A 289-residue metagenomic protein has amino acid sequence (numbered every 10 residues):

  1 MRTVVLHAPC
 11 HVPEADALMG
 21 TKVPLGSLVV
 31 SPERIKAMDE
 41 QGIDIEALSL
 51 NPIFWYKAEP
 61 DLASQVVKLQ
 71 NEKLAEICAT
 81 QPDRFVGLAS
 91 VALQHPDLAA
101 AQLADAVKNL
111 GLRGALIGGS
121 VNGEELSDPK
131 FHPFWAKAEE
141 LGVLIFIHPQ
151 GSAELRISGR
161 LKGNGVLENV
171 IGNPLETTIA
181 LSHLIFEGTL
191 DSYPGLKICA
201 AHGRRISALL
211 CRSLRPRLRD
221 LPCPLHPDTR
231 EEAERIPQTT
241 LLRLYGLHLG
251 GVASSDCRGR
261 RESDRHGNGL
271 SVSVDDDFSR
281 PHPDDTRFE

Functional and structural regions predicted by a protein language model:
M1-E289: Helix-coil boundary/capping segments in enzymes
